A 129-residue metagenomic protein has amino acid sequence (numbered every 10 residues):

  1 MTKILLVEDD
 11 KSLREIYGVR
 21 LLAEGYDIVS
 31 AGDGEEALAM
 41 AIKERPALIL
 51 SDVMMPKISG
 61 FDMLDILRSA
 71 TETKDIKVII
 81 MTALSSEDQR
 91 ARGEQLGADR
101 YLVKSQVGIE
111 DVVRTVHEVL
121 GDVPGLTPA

Functional and structural regions predicted by a protein language model:
E8: Conserved acidic carboxylate
K11-V29: Two-component/phosphorelay signaling modules centered on CheY-like receiver
E24, P46, G60, E94-R100: As written
D33-E36, S59-D65: Acidic catalytic/metal-coordinating carboxylates
E44-L50: Active-site beta3 strand of CheY-like receiver
D52, T82: Active-site residues of response regulator receiver
M55: Receiver (REC) domain active-site loop signature in two-component systems and cognate sites in sensor histidine kinases
